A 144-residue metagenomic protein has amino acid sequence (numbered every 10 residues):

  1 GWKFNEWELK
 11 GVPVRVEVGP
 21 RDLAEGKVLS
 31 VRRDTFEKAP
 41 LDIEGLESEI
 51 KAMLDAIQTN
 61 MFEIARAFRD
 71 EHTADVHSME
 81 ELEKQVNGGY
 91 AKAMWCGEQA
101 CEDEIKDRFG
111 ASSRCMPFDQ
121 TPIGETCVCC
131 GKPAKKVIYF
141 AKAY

Functional and structural regions predicted by a protein language model:
G1-Y144: NTP/phosphate- and nucleic-acid-binding module
